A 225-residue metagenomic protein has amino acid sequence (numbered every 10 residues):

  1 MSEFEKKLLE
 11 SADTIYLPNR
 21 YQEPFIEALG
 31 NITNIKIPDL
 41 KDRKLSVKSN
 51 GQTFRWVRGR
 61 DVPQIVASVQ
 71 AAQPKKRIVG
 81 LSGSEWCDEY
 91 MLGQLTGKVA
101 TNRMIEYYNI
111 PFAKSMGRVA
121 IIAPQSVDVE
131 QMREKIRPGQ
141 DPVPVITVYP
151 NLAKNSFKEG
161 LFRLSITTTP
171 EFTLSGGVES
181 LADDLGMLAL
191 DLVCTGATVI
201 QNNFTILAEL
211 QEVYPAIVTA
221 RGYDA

Functional and structural regions predicted by a protein language model:
M1-A225: Domain-level signature for soluble enzymes in the chorismate/prephenate branch of the shikimate pathway
